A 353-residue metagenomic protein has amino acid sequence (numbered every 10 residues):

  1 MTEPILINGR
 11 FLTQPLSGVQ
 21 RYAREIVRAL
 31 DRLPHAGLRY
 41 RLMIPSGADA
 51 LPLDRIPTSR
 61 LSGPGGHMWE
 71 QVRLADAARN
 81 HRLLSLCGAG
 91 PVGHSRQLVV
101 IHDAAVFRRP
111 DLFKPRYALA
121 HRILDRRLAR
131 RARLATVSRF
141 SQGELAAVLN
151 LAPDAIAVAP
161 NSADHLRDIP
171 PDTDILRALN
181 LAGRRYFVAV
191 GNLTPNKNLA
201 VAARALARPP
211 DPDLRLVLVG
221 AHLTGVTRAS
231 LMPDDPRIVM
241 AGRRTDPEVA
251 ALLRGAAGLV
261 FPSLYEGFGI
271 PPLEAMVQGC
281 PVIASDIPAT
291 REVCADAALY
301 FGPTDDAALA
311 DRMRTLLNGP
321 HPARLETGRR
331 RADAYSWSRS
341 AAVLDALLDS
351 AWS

Functional and structural regions predicted by a protein language model:
M1-S353: Carbohydrate transferase catalytic cores enriched for Leloir-type hexosyltransferases
